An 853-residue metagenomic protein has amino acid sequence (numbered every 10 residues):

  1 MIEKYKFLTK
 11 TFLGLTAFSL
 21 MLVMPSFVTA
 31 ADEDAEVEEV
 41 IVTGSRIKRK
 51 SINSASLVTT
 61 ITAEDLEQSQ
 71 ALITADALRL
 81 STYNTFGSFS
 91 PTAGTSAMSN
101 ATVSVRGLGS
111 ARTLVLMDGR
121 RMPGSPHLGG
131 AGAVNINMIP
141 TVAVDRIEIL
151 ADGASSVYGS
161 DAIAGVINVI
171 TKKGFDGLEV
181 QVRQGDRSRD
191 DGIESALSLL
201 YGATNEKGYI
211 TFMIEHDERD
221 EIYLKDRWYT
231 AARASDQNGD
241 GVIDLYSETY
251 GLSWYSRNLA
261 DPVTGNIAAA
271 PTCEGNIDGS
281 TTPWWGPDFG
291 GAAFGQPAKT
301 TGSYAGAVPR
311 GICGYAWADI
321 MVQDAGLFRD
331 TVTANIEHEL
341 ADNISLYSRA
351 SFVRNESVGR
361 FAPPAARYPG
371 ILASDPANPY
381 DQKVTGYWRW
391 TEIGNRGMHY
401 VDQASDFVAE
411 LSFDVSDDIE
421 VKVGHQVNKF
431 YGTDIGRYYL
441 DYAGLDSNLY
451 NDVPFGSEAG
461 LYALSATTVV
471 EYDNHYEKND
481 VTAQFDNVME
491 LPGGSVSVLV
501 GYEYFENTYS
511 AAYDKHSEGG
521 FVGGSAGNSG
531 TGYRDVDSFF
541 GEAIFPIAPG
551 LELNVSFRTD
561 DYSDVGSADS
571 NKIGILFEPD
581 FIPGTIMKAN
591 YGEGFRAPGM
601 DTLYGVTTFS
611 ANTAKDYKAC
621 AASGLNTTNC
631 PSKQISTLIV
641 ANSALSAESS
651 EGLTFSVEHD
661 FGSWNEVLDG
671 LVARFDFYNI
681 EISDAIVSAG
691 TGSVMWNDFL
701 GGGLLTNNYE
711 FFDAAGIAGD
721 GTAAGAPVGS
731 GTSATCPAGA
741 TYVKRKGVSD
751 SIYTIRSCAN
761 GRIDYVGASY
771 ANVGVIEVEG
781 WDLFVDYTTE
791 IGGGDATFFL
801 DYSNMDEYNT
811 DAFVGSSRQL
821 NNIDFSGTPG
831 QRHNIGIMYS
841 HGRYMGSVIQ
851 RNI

Functional and structural regions predicted by a protein language model:
I2-A71, A75-S81, S198, G202 (+2 more regions): N-terminal Sec signal peptide and the immediately downstream disordered periplasmic leader that contains the TonB box
S56-D76, V103-L108, G132-N137, Q184-S188 (+2 more regions): Short, polar/charged loop or turn motifs at beta-strand boundaries
T74-A77, A101-S104, V134-N137, D161-V182 (+1 more regions): N-terminal periplasmic accessory domains that precede and gate Gram-negative outer-membrane beta-barrel machines
R79-R121: Extracytoplasmic beta-strand/coil segments of soluble accessory domains associated with Gram-negative outer-membrane
R121-A151: Short acidic/polar hinge/loop motifs at secondary-structure boundaries that mediate gating or recognition
L128, D220-I222, A232-S235, T281 (+7 more regions): Surface-exposed, low-complexity loop segments enriched in small/polar and acidic residues
E148, F175-A203, A316-D324: Short strand-turn segments of transmembrane beta-barrel domains in outer membranes, especially the first one or two
V180-D186, L197-L199, F212-H216, S348-R354 (+10 more regions): Transmembrane beta-barrel strands of outer-membrane/channel proteins
